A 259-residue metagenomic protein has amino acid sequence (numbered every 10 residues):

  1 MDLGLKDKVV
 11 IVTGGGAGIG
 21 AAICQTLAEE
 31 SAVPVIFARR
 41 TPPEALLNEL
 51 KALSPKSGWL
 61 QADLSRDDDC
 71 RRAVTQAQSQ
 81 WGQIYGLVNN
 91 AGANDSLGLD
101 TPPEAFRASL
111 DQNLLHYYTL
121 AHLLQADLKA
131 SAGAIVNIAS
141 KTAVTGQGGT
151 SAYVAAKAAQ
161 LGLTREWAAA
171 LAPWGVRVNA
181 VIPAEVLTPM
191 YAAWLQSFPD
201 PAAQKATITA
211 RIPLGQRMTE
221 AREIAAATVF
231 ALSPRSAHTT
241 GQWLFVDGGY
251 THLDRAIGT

Functional and structural regions predicted by a protein language model:
V9, G16-G18: Conserved glycine-rich cofactor-binding loop
E30-L46: Conserved glycine-rich Rossmann-like NAD(P)H-binding loop of the short-chain dehydrogenase/reductase
C70, L97-L110, I208: Substrate-binding pocket helix/loop in short-chain dehydrogenase/reductase
A121, A156, T164: Active-site helix of classical SDR
S140: Residue(s) in the substrate-gating loop at a strand-loop-helix junction that position the organic substrate next
T145, V229, T240-T259: Short C-terminal tail/terminal secondary-structure segment of NAD(P)H-dependent dehydrogenase/reductase domains
A172, R177, T239-G241: Short, small/polar-rich loop/turn modules that mediate ligand/substrate recognition or access, typified
